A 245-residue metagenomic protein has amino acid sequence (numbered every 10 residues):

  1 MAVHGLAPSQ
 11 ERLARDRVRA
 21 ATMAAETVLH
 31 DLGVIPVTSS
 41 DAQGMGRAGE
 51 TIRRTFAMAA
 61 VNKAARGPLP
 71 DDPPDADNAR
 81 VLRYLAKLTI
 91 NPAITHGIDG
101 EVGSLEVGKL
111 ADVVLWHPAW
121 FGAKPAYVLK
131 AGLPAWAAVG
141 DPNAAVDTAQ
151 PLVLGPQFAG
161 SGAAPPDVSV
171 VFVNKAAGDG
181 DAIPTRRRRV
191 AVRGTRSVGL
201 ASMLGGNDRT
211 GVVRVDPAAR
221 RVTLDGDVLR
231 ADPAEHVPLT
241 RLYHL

Functional and structural regions predicted by a protein language model:
M1-L85, H96, W120: Active-site neighborhoods of metal-dependent hydrolases
I35-V37, D112-V113, A126-Y127, L133-P134 (+2 more regions): Beta-sheet entry/capping signal
T55, G108, G132, R220: Conserved, mostly hydrophobic/aromatic
L82-L85, A93-Y127: Acidic, glycine-enriched loop/beta-strand segments at the rims of small-molecule binding/catalytic pockets
L88: Residues forming the flavin
W120-A123, D141-T223, D227-L245: Non-catalytic terminal accessory/regulatory regions of metabolic enzymes
P125-A145: Terminal amphipathic helices with adjacent charged low-complexity linkers/tails
